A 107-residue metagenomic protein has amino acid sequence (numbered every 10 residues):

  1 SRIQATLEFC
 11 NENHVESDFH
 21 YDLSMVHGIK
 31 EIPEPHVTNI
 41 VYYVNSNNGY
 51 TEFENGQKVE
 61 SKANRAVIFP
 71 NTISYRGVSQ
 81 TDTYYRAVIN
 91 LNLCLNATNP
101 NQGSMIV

Functional and structural regions predicted by a protein language model:
S1-S17: Signature of the catalytic double-stranded beta-helix
I3, T38, R65, A87: Residue-level detector of short, conserved catalytic/binding motifs and their immediate flanks
Q4-T6, H20, V41-Y43, E52 (+2 more regions): Residues in well-ordered beta-strands of folded domains
N13-F19, M25-H27, P35-T38, Y43-K62 (+1 more regions): A short beta-strand-loop-beta hairpin characteristic of the jelly-roll/cupin
D18-F19, S74-D82: Short beta-strand His + acidic residue motifs that chelate non-heme Fe in jelly-roll/DSBH and cupin folds
N39-Y42, T83-N99: A short hydrophobic beta-strand segment most commonly corresponding to one strand of the jelly-roll/cupin
V59-Y75: Conserved metal-binding segment of the jelly-roll/cupin
I68, N90, T98-V107: Charged, amphipathic alpha-helical segments and their flanking helix caps
